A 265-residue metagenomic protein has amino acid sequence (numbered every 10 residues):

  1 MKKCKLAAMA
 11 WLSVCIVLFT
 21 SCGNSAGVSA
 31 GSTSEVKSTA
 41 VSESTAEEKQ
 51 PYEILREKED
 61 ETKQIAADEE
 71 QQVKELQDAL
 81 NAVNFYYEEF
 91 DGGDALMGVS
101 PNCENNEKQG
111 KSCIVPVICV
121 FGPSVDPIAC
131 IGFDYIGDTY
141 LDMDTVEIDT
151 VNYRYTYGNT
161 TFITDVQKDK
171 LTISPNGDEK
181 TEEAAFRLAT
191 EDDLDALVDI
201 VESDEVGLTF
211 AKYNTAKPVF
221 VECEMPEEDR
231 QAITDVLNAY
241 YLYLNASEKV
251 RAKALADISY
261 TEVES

Functional and structural regions predicted by a protein language model:
M1-W11: Bacterial N-terminal signal peptides that target proteins for export
V17-S21: C-terminal motif of bacterial Sec signal peptides marking the signal peptidase cleavage site
G23-S265: A generic "folded-domain core" signal
